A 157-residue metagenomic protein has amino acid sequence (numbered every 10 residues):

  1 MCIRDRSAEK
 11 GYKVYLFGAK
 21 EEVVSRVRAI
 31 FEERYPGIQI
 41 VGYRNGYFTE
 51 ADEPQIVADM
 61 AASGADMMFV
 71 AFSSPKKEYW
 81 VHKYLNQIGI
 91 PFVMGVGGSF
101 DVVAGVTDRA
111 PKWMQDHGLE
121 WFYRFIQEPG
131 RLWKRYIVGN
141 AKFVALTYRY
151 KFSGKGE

Functional and structural regions predicted by a protein language model:
M1-D5: Conserved small/polar residues in nucleotide/adenosyl-binding loops
S7-E32, K134, V138-S153: An alpha-beta-alpha
R28, E78-Q87: Short Gly/Thr/Asp-enriched flexible loops that form oxyanion-binding sites at enzyme active sites
Y35-Y47: Short beta-strand elements in bilobed, periplasmic/extracellular small-molecule ligand-binding domains
G46-A51, P91-Q127: Short, flexible loop segments at boundaries between secondary-structure elements
M60, G64-S74, I90: Proline-aspartate-enriched helix->loop->beta-strand connector
F72-K77, S99-F100: Short glycine-rich anion-binding loops that position phosphate/pyrophosphate groups of nucleotides and phosphorylated
R109-A110, M114-E157: A transmembrane-helix-recognition feature enriched in membrane-embedded lipid enzymes and envelope glyco-/phospholipid
